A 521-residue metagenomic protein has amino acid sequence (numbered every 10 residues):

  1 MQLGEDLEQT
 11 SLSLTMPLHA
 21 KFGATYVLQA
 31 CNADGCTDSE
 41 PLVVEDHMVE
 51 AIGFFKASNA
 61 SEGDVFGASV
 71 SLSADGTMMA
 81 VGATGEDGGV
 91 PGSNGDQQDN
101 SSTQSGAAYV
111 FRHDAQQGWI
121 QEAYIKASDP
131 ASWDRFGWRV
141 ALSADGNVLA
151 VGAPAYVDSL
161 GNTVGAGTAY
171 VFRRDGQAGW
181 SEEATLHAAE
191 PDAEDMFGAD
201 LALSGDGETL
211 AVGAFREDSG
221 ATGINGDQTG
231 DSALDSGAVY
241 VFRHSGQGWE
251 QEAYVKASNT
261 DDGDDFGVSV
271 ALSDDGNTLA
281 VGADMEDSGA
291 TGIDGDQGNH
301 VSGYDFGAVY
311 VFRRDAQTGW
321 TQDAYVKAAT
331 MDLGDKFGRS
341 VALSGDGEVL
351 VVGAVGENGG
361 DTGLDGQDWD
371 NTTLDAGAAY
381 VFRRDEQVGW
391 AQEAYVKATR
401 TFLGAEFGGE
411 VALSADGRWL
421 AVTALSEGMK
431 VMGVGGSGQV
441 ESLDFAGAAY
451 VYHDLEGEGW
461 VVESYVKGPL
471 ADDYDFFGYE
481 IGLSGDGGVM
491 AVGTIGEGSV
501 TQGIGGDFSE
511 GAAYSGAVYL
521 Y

Functional and structural regions predicted by a protein language model:
M1-Y521: Conserved beta-strand/short-helix segments that make up beta-rich extracellular adhesion/recognition modules
